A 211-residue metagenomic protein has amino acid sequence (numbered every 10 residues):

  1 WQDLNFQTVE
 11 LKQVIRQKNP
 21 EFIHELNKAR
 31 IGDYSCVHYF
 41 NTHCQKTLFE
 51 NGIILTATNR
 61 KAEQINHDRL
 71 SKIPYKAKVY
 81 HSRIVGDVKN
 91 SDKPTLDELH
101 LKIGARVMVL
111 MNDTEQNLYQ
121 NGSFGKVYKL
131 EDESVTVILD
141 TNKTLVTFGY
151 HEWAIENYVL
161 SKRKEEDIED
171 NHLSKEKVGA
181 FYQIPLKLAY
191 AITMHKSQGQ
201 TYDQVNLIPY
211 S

Functional and structural regions predicted by a protein language model:
W1-S211: Conserved ATP-binding/catalytic motifs of P-loop helicase motor domains
